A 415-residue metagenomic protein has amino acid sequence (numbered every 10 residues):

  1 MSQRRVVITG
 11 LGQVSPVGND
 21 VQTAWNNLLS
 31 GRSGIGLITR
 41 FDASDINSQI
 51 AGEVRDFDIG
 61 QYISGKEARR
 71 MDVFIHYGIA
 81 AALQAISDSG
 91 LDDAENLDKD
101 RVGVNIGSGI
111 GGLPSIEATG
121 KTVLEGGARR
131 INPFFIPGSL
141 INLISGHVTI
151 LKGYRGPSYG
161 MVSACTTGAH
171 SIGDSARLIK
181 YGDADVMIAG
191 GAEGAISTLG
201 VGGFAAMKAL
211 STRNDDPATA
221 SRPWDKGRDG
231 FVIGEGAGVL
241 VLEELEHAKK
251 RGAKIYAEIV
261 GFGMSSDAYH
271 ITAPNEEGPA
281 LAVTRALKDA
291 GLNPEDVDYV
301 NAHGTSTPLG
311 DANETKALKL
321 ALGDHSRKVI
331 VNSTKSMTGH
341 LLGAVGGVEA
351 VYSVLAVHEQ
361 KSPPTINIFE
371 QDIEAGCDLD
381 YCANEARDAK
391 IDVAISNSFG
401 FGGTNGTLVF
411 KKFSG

Functional and structural regions predicted by a protein language model:
M1-E67, E246-E258, V351-T365, K411-G415: ACP-dependent fatty acid/polyketide chain-elongation machinery
M1-Q3, L37-A80, G111-D174, D183 (+2 more regions): Conserved catalytic cysteine-centered active-site region of acyl-thioester-dependent Claisen-condensing enzymes
R5-T9, G36, D215-A290, Y299 (+1 more regions): Condensing-enzyme catalytic core mediating Claisen C-C bond formation in acyl metabolism
G10, L28, A82, V104 (+10 more regions): Conserved small-residue
T39, D183-D229, F262-P274, G304-D311 (+1 more regions): Acyl-CoA/ACP chain-elongation machinery
G78-L91, I141-I144, T149-K152, P157-E193 (+3 more regions): Active-site-proximal alpha-helical scaffold in enzymes
A85-D98, A248-I255, V283-Y299, A321-H325: Phosphate/pyrophosphate-binding loops at sites that engage ATP/ADP/AMP, CoA/4′-phosphopantetheine, polyphosphate
E125-N132, H170-G173, R177, G194-K250 (+3 more regions): Glycine-/small-residue-rich "gating" segment that lines the acyl/pantetheine channel and substrate pocket
